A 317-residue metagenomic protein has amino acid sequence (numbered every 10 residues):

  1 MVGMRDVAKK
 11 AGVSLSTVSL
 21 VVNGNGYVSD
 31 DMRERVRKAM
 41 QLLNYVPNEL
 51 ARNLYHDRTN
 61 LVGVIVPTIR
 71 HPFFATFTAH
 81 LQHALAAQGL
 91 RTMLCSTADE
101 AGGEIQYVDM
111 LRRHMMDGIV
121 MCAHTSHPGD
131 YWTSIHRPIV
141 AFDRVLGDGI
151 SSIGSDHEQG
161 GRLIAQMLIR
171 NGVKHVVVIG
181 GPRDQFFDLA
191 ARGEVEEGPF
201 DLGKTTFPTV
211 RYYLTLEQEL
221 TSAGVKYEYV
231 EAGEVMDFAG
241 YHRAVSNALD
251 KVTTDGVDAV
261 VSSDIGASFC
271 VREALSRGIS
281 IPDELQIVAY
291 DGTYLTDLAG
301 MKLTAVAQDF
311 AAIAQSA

Functional and structural regions predicted by a protein language model:
M1-T59, F73: N-terminal helix-turn-helix DNA-binding module of bacterial transcription factors
S14, D117, V173-H175, D258: Short acidic/polar active-site loop segments enriched in Thr and Asp
L43-M110, H114-G118, F207-V210, L214-E217 (+1 more regions): Amphipathic helical "hinge" segments at domain boundaries
T92-R113, G161-R162, T221, E228-T254 (+1 more regions): Structural motif
C122-N171, G181-G193, D291-L303: Flexible loop/hinge segments that line or gate small-molecule binding clefts
I164-E231: An alpha-beta-alpha
S246-A317: Flexible loop/turn connectors
